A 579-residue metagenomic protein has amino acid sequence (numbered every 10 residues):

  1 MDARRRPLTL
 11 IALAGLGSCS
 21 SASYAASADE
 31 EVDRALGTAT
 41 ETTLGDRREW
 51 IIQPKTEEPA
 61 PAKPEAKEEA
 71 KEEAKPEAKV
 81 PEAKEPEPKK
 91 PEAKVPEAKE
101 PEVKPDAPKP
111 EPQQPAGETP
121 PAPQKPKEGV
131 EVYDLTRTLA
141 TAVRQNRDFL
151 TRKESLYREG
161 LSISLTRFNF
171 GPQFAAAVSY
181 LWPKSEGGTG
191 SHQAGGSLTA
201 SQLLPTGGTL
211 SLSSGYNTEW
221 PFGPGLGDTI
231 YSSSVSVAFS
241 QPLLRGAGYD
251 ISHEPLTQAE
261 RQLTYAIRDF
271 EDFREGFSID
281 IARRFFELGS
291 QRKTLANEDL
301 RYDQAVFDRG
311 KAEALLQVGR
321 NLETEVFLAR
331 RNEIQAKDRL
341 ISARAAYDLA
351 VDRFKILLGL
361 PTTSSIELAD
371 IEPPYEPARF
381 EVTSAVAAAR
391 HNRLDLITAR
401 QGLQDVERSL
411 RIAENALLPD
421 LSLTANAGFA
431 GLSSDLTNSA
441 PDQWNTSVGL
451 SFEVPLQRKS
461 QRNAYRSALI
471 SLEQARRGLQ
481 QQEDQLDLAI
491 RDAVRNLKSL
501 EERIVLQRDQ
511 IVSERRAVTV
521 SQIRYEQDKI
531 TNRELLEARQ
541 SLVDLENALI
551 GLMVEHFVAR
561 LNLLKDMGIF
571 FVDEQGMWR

Functional and structural regions predicted by a protein language model:
S20-S23: Bacterial signal peptide processing site
A26-E58, D352, P361-T383, F429-G431 (+3 more regions): Acidic, low-complexity, intrinsically disordered peripheral segments
E58-K63, G117-T141: Regulatory alphaC helix of protein kinase catalytic domains
A66, A142-V143, S201, L244 (+4 more regions): Amphipathic alpha-helical coiled-coil scaffold segments and their short linker/junction regions
T119, Q124-E131, A177-Q241, L368-V382 (+5 more regions): Small/polar, glycine/serine/threonine/aspartate-rich low-complexity segments that form flexible
L150-R158, P205-S232, L244-D269, R274 (+9 more regions): Sec/SRP-type N-terminal targeting helices
T166, R268-A385, N496, L500 (+2 more regions): Periplasmic alpha-helical coiled-coil/stalk elements that build and connect Gram-negative outer-membrane
L316-E323, Y525-K529, F570: A short glycine-centered flexible hinge/capping loop motif at secondary-structure junctions
